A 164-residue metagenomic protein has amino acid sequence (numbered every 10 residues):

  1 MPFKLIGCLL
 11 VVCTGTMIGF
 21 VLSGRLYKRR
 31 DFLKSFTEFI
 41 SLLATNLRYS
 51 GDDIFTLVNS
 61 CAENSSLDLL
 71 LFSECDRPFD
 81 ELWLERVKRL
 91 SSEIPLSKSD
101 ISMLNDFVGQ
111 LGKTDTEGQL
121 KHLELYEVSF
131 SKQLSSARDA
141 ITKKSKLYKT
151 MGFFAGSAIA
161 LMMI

Functional and structural regions predicted by a protein language model:
F3-E74: Juxtamembrane/interface alpha-helical elements of multi-pass membrane proteins
G7-I18, A137-I164: Bilayer-spanning, highly hydrophobic alpha-helical transmembrane segments
V11, G15-L22, F36, W83 (+3 more regions): Generic signal for short, ordered secondary-structure residues within or immediately flanking folded domains
R25, N64, F72, K132 (+2 more regions): Short alpha-helix boundary/capping motifs
K28, G112-F154: Membrane-interface, cytosolic juxtamembrane amphipathic helix immediately N-terminal to a transmembrane helix, enriched
D31, E38, S99-S102, G118: Generic recognition of short, well-ordered alpha-helical interface segments
S35, L42, M103, H122-L125 (+1 more regions): Charged, amphipathic alpha-helical oligomerization/scaffolding segments
G51-T116: Glycine- and small-hydrophobic-enriched helix-loop-helix hairpins
